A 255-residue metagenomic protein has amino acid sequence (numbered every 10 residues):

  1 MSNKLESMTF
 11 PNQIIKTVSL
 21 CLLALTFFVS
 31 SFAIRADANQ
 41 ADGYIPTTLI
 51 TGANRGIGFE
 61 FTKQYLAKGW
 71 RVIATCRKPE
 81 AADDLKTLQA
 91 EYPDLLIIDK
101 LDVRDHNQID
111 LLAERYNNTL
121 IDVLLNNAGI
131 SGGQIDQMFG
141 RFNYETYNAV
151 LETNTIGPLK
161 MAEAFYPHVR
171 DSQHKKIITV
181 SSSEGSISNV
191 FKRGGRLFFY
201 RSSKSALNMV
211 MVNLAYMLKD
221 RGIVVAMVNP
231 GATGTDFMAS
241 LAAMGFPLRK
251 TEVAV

Functional and structural regions predicted by a protein language model:
T51, I121-S131, N154, T179-S181 (+1 more regions): Rossmann-fold scaffold of SDR-type NAD(P)-dependent oxidoreductases
N54: Conserved glycine-rich cofactor-binding loop
G58-F59: N-terminal Rossmann-fold NAD(P) dinucleotide-binding loop
K68-D84: Conserved glycine-rich Rossmann-like NAD(P)H-binding loop of the short-chain dehydrogenase/reductase
Q89-N107: Rossmann-fold cofactor-recognition segment
R104-T119: Conserved Rossmann-fold cofactor-binding substructure of NAD(P)-dependent oxidoreductases
I130-S131, Q137-L151, I156, R170-D220 (+2 more regions): Catalytic loop of short-chain dehydrogenase/reductase
M227, T235, A239-V255: C-terminal helical subdomain
